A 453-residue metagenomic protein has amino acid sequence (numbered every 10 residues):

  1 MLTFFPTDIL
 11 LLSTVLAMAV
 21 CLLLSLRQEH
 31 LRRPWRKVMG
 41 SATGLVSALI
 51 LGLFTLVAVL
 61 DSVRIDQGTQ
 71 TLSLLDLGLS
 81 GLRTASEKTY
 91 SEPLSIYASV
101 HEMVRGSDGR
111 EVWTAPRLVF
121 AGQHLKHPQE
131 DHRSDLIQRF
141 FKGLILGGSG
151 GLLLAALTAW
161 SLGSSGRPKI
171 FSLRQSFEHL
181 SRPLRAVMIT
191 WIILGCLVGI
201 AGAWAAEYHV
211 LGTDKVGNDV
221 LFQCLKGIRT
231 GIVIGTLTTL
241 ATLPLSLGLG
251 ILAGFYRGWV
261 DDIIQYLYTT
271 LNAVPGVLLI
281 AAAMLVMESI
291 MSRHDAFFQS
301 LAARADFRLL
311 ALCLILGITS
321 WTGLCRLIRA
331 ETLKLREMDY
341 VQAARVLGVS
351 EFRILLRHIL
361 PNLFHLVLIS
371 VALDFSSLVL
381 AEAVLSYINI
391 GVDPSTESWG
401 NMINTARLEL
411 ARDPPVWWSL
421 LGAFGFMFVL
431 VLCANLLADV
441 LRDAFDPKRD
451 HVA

Functional and structural regions predicted by a protein language model:
M1-T238, T242, G391, S395 (+5 more regions): Gly/Trp-centered helix-boundary motif
T43, A156-G163, V187-W191, L197 (+1 more regions): Alpha-helical transmembrane segments of integral membrane proteins, especially multi-pass inner/plasma-membrane
